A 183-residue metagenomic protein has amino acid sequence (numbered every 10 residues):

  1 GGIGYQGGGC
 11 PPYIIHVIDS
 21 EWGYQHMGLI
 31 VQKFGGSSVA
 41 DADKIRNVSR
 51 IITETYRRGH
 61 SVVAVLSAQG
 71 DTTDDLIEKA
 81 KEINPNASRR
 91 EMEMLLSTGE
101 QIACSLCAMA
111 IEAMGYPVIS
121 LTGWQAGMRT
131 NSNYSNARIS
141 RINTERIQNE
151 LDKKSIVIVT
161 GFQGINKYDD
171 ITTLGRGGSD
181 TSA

Functional and structural regions predicted by a protein language model:
G1-I3, V17: Ser/Thr/Pro/Gly-rich low-complexity, intrinsically disordered segments
I3, C10-P12: Short, low-complexity intrinsically disordered segments enriched in A/P/G/S/L with frequent Arg, especially at protein
G9, H16-D19: Intrinsic structural disorder/low-complexity segments
I18-A183: Nucleotide/pyrophosphate-binding catalytic subdomain
